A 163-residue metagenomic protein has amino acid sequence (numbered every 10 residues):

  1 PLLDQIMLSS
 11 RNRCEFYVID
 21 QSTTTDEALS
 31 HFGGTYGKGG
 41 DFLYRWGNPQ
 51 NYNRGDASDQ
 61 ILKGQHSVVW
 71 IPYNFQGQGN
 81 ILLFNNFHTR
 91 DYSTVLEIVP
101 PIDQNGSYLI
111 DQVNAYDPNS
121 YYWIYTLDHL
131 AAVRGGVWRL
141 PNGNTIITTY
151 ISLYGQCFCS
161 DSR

Functional and structural regions predicted by a protein language model:
P1-R163: Histidine-/acidic-rich catalytic cores in large beta-rich domains
